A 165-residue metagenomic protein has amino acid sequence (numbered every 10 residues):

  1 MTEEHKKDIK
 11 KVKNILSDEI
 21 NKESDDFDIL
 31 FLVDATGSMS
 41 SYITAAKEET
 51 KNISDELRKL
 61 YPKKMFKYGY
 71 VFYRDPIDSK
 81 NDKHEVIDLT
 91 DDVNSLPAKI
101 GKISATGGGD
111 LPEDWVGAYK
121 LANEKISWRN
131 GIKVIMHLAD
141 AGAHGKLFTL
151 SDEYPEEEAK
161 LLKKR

Functional and structural regions predicted by a protein language model:
M1-R165: Divalent cation-coordinating acidic motifs and surrounding scaffolds that mediate Ca2+/Mg2+/Mn2+/Zn2+-dependent binding
